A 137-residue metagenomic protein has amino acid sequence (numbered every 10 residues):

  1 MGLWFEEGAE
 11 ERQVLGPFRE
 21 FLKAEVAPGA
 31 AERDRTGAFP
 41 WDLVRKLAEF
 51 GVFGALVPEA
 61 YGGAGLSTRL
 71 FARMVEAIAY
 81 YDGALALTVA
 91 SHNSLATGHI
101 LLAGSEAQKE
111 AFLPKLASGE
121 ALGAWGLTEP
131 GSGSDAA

Functional and structural regions predicted by a protein language model:
M1-Q13: Intrinsic disorder at enzyme termini
L3, G16-R19, G37: Short non-domain terminal segments
G8, L15, G29-A31: General helical secondary-structure elements
E10-A24: A non-catalytic, amphipathic alpha-helix used as a structural packing/dimerization or gating element in enzyme scaffolds
A27-A137: Glycine-rich flavin
